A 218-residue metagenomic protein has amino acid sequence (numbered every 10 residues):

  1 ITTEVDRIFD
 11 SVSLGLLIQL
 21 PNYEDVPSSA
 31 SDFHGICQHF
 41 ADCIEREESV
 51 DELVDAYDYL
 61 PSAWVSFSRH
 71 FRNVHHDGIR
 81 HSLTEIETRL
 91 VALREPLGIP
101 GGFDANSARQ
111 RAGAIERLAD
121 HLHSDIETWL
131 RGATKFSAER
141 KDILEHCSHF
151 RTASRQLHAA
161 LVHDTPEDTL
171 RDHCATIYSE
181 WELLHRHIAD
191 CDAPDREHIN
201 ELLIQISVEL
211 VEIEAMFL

Functional and structural regions predicted by a protein language model:
I1-L14, W64-G132, Y178-L218: C-terminal amphipathic alpha-helix
T2-C43, I115-A160: Alpha-helical segments in soluble extracytoplasmic regions
G15-Q19, I36-A56, H70-I79, G132-S137 (+2 more regions): Short, solvent-exposed, charged loop/turn and helix-capping segments that join or cap alpha-helices on peripheral
Y23-S31, D51-Y59, D77-E85, R140-S148 (+2 more regions): Short, charged, amphipathic alpha-helical segments
P61, S148-A159, T169, A175-L183 (+2 more regions): Charge-rich (acidic/polar
